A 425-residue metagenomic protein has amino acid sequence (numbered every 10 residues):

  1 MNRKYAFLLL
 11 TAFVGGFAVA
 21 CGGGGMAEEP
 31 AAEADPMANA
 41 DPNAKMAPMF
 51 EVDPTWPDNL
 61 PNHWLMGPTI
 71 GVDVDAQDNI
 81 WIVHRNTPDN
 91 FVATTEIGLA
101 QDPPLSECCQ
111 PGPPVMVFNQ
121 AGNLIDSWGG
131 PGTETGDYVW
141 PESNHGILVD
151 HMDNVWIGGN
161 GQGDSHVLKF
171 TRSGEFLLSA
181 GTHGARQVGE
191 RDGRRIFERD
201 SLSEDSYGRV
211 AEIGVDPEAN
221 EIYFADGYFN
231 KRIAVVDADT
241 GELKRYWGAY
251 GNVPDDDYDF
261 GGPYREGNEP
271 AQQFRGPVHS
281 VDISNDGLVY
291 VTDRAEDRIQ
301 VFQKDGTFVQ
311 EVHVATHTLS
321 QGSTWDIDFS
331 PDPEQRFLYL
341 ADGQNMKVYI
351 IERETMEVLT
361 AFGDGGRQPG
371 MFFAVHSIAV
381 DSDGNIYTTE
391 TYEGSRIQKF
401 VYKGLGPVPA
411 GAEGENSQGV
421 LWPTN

Functional and structural regions predicted by a protein language model:
M1-L9: Bacterial N-terminal signal peptides that target proteins for export
V19-A20: C-terminal motif of bacterial Sec signal peptides marking the signal peptidase cleavage site
M26-N425: Eukaryotic scaffold repeat domains enriched in small/polar residues
